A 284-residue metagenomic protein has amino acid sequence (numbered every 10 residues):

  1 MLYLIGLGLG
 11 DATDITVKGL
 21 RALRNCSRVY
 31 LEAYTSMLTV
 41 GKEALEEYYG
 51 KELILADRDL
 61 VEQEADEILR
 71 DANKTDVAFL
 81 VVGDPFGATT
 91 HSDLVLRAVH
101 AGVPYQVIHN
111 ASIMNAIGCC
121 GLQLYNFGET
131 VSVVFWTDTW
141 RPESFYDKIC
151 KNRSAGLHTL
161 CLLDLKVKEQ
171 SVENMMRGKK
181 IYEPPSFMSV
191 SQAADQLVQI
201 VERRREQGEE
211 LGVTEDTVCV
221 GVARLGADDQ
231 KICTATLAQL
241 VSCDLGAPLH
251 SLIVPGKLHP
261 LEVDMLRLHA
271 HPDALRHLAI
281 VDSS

Functional and structural regions predicted by a protein language model:
M1-P104: Class I S-adenosyl-L-methionine
L2, D76-V77, R153-S284: A contiguous loop/helix-start segment that scaffolds small-molecule binding in enzyme catalytic cores
G6-L9, E32-Y34, A56-R58, V82-D84 (+5 more regions): Fold-independent oxyanion-binding glycine-rich loops and adjacent beta-strand/coil segments at enzyme active sites
A44, E67, R97, A116 (+4 more regions): Alpha-helical scaffold segments in soluble metabolic enzymes
Q63-E64, R70, A111-N115, V281-S284: Ser/Thr/Gly-rich flexible loops in soluble cytosolic domains mediating phosphotransfer, phosphorylation
D66-K74, C119-L124, R141-K148, N174-K179 (+1 more regions): Short, surface-exposed amphipathic charged segments that create phosphate/polyanion-binding patches used for binding
G83-L160: Class I SAM-dependent methyltransferase SAM-binding "motif I" and its flanking Rossmann-like core
